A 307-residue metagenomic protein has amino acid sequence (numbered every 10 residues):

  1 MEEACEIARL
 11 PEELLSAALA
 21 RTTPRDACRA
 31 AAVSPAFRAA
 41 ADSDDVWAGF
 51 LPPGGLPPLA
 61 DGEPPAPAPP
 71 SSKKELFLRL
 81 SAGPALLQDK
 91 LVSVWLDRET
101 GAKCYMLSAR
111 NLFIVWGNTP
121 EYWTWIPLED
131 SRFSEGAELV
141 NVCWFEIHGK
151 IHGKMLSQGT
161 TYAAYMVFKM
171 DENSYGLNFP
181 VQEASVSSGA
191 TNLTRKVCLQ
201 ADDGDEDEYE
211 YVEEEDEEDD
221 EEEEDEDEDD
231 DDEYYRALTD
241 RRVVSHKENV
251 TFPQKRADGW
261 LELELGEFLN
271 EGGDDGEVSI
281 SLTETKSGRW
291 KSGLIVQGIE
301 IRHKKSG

Functional and structural regions predicted by a protein language model:
M1-A17: Plant-biased recognition of short, low-complexity, intrinsically disordered N-terminal tails
R9, A17, R21, R25 (+1 more regions): Plant-skewed but cross-kingdom recognition/interaction modules and surfaces
